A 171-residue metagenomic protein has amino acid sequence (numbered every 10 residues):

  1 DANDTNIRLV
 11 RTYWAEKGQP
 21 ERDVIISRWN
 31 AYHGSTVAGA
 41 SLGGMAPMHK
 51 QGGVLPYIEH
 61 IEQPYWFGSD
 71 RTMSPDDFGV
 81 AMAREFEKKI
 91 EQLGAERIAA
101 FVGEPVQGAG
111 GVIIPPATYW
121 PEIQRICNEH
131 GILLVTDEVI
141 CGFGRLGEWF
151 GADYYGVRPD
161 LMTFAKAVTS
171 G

Functional and structural regions predicted by a protein language model:
D1, W29-H33, I140-F143, A167-T169: Acidic, glycine-rich active-site loops and adjacent beta-strand->loop/helix elements that engage anionic groups
D1-A100: PLP-dependent aspartate aminotransferase-fold enzymes
R28, E104, A165: Conserved residues at the C-terminal ends of beta-strands
V37-G39, Y154-G171: Active-site PLP attachment segment
T72-S74, G111-P115: Short, solvent-exposed loop/turn segments at secondary-structure boundaries
V102, V135-T136, R158, F164: Generic enzyme active-site microenvironment
Q107-A109: Alpha-helical transmembrane segments of integral membrane proteins, especially multi-pass inner/plasma-membrane
I113-G147: Catalytic PLP-binding core of fold-type I/II PLP enzymes
